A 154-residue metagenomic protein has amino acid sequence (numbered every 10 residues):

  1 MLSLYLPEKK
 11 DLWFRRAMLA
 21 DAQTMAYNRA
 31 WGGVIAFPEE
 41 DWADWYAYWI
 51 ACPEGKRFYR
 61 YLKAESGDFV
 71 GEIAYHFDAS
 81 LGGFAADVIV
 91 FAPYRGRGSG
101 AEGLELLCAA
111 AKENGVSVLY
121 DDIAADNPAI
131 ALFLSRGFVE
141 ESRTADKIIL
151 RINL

Functional and structural regions predicted by a protein language model:
M1-E39, A43: A short, well-structured alpha-helix characteristic of acyl/acetyltransferase catalytic modules
W13-A17, D44, Y48, E102 (+1 more regions): Alpha-helical elements of Rossmann-like donor-binding domains used by nucleotide-donor carbohydrate transfer enzymes
F14, A85, I89, E102-G103 (+2 more regions): Amphipathic alpha-helical recognition patches that constitute DNA-binding helices
I35-A85, F91-P93, T144: Acetyl-CoA-dependent GNAT
F91, A110, Y120-A131: Conserved beta-strand-loop-alpha-helix junction that forms the acyl-donor binding cleft
G96-A110, I130-A131, S135: Conserved acetyl-CoA-binding loop-helix of GNAT-fold acetyltransferases
K112, F138-V139: Beta-rich extracellular carbohydrate-active architectures
Y120-A124, V139-I152: Conserved catalytic-core motifs of GNAT/GCN5-like acyltransferases
